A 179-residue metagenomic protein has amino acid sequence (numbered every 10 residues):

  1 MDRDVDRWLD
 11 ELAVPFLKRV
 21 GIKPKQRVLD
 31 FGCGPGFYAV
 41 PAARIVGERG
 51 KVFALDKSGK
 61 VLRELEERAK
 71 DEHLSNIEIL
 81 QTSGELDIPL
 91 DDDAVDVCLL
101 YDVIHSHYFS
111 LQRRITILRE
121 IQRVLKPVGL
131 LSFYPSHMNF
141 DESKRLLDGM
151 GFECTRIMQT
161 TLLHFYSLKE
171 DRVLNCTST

Functional and structural regions predicted by a protein language model:
R7-Q26: Conserved alpha-helix/loop element of class I SAM-dependent methyltransferases that forms part of the SAM/SAH-binding
K23, E85-C98: A short acidic, Gly/Pro-enriched loop at the edge of an enzyme's catalytic core that lines a small-molecule cofactor
K25-G34: Conserved class I S-adenosyl-L-methionine
A43, L111-P127: A short glycine-rich, Lys/Arg-flanked "PGG" loop and its adjoining helix->strand segment in the class I
S58: Conserved SAM/SAH-binding beta-strand->alpha-helix loop
H73-E85: Conserved SAM-binding strand-loop segment of SAM-dependent methyltransferases
V128-P135: Conserved beta-strand signature within the Rossmann-like core of class I S-adenosyl-L-methionine
